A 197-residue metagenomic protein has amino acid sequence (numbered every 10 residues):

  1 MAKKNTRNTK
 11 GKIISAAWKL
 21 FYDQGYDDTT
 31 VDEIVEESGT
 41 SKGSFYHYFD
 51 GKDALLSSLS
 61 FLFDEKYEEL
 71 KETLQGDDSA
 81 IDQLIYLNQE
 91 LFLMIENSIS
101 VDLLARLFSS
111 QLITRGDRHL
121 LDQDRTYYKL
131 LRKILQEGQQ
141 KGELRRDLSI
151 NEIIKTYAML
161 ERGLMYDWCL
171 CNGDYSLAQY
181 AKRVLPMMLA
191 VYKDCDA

Functional and structural regions predicted by a protein language model:
M1-Q24, D28-T40, A54: Basic, helix-initiating cap at the start of DNA-binding domains
D23-D27, D77, S98, K141 (+1 more regions): Short coil/turn segments at alpha/beta junctions that flank glycine-rich nucleotide-binding fingerprints
G39-F49: Short hydrophobic/aromatic patch on the recognition helix
F49, L56-F63: Alpha-helical DNA-contacting segments of helix-turn-helix folds
S58, E72-S98, I150, I154-Y157 (+2 more regions): Hydrophobic alpha-helical connector segments
E68, R115-E143, N151-K155, M159 (+1 more regions): Amphipathic alpha-helical packing segments from all-alpha helical-bundle domains
L93-N97, K133, E137, K155-Y175 (+1 more regions): Amphipathic C-terminal alpha-helical segment
I95-R115: Amphipathic alpha-helical segments used for helix-helix packing
